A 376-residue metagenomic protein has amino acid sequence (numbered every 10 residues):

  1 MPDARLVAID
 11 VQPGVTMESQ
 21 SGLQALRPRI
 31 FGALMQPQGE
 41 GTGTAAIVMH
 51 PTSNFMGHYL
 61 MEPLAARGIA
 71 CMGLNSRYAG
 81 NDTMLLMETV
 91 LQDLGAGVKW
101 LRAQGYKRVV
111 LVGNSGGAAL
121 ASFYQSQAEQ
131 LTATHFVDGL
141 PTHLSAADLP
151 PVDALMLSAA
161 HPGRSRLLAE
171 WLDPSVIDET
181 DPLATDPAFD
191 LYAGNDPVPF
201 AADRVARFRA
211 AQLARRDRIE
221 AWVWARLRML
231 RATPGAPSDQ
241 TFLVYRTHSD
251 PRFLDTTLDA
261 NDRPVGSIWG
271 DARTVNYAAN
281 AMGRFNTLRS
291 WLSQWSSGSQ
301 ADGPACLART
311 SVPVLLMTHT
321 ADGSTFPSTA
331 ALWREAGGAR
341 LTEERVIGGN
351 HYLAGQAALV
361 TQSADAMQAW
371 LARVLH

Functional and structural regions predicted by a protein language model:
M1-T44, Q356-A357: N-terminal cap/lid segment of alpha/beta-hydrolase-fold proteins
H58, L167, S299, D322-T329: Conserved alpha/beta-hydrolase "acid-adjacent" motif
M61-T83: Conserved alpha/beta-hydrolase
R108-T180: Primarily recognizes the serine-hydrolase "nucleophile elbow" in alpha/beta-hydrolase and SGNH/GDSL folds
A188-A305: Alpha/beta-hydrolase
T310, L316-T318: Short beta-strand/loop motif that positions the catalytic acidic residue of the alpha/beta-hydrolase fold
T318-T342: Conserved loop-alpha-helix segment in the C-terminal half of the alpha/beta-hydrolase fold that carries the catalytic
G349-T361: Catalytic histidine-centered segment of alpha/beta-hydrolase-like enzymes
